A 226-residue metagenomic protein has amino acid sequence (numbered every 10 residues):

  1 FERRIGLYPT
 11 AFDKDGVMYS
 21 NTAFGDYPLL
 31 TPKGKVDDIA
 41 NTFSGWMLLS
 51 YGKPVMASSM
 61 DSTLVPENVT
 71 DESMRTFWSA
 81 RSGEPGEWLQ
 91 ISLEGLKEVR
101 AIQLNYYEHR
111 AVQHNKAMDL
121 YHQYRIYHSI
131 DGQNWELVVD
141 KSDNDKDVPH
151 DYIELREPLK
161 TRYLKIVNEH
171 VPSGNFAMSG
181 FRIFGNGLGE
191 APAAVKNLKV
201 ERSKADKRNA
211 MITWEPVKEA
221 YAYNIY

Functional and structural regions predicted by a protein language model:
F1-D37: Beta-rich carbohydrate-recognition and catalytic domains
P9, P54, L137, A194-K199 (+2 more regions): Conserved beta-strand positions that form and line the central face of beta-propeller blades
T22, V139-S142: Short hydrophobic alpha-helix segments
D38-D71: Predominantly extracellular/luminal regions of secreted and cell-surface proteins, especially disulfide-bonded
K53-S62, K196-K207: Short, solvent-exposed loop/edge segments of extracellular or virion-exposed proteins
D71-V139, P149-K196, A205, N209-P216: Aromatic, loop-rich ligand-recognition surfaces of beta-strand-rich domains
H128, E219-Y226: Extracellular low-complexity, O-glycosylation-prone stalks/linkers
D143-D147: Short proline/glycine- and polar residue-rich coil/turn motifs
